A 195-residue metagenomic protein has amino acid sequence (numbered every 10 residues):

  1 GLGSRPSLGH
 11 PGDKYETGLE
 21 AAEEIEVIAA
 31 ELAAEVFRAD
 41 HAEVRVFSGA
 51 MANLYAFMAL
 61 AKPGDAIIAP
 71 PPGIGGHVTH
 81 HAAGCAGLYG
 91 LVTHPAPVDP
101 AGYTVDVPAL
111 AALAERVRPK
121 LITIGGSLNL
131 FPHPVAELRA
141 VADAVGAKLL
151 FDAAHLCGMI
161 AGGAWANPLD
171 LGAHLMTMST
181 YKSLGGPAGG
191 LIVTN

Functional and structural regions predicted by a protein language model:
G1-I28: A glycine-/small-polar-enriched, mobile loop at the entrance of the PLP active site in fold-type I
L19-N195: Conserved PLP-enzyme active-site core in the AAT-like
